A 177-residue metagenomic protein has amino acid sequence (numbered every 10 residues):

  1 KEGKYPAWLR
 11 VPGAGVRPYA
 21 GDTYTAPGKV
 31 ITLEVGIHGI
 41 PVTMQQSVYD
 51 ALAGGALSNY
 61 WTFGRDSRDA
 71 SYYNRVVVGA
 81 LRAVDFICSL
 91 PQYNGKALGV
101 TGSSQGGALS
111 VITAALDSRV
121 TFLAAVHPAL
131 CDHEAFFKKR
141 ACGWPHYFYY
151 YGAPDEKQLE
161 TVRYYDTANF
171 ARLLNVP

Functional and structural regions predicted by a protein language model:
G3-A14: Short beta-strand element of the alpha/beta-hydrolase
G13-V16, S104: Short beta->alpha connector loops
V16-R17, I40, C131: Active-site loop signature of alpha/beta-hydrolase-fold enzymes
T23-Y24, K29-V78, A135-C142: Cap/lid segment of the alpha/beta-hydrolase catalytic domain
P27-G28, R119, L174: Short, structured coil segments at secondary-structure junctions
R82-A141: Primarily recognizes the serine-hydrolase "nucleophile elbow" in alpha/beta-hydrolase and SGNH/GDSL folds
K138-P177: The feature captures the conserved acid-bearing segment of alpha/beta-hydrolase catalytic domains
